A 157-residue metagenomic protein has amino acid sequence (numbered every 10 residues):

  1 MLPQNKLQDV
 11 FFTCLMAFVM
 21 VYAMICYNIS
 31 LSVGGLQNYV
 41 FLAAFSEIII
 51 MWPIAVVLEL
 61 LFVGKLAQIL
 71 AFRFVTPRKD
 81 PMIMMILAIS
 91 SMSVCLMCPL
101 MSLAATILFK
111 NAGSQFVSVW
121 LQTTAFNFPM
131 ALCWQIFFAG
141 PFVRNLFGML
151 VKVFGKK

Functional and structural regions predicted by a protein language model:
M1-K157: Juxtamembrane/disordered regions of integral membrane proteins
